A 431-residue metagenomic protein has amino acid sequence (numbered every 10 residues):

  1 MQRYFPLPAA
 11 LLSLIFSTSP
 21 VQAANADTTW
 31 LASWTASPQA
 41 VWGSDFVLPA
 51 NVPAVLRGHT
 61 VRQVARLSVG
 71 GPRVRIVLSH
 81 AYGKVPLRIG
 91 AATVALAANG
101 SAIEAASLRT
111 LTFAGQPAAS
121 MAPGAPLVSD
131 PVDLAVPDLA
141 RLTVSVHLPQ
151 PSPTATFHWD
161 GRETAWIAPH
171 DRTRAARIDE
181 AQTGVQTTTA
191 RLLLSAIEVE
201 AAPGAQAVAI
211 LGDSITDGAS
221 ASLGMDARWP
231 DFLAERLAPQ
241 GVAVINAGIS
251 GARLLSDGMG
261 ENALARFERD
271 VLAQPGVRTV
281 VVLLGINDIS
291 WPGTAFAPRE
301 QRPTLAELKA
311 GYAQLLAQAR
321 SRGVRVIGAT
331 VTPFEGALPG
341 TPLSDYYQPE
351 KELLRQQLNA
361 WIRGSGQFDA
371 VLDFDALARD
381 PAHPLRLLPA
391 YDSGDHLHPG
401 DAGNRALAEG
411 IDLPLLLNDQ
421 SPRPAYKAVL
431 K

Functional and structural regions predicted by a protein language model:
Q2, A10, A23-L211, A221-L223 (+1 more regions): N-terminal secretory targeting modules
P8-S17: Bacterial N-terminal signal peptides
W34, R57-Q63, L78, P86 (+10 more regions): Conserved SGNH/GDSL esterase-like catalytic core that processes O-acyl groups on lipids and polysaccharides
A202, I249, A376-R379: Residues that form or immediately flank small-molecule/cofactor binding pockets and catalytic motifs
L264, S290, T332-K431: Catalytic His-Asp segment of secreted/periplasmic serine-dependent ester chemistry enzymes
